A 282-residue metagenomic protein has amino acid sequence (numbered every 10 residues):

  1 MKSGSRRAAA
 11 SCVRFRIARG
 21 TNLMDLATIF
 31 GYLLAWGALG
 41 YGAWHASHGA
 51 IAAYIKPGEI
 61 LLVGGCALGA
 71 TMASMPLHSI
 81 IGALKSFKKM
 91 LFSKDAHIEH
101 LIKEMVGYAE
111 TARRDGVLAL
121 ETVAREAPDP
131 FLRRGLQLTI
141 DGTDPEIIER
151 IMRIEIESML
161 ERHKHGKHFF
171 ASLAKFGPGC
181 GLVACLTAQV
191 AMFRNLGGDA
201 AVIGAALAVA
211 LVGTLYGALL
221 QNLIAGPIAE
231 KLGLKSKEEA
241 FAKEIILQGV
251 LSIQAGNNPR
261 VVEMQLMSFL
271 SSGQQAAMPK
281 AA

Functional and structural regions predicted by a protein language model:
M1-L23: N-terminal amphipathic/basic-hydrophobic helices that include classical n-h-c signal peptides and signal-anchor
C12, G20-N22, L26-G31, A38-G166 (+1 more regions): Large intracellular
F30-L33, G37-I51, E157-K235: Helix-termination/interfacial motifs at the ends of transmembrane alpha-helices
